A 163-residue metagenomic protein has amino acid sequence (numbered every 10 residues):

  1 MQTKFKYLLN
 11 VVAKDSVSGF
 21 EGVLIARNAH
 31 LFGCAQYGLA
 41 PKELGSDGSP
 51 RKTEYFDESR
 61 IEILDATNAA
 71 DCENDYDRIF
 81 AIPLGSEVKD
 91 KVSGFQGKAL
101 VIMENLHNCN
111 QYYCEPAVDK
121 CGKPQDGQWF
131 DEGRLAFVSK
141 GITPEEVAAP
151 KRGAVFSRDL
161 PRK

Functional and structural regions predicted by a protein language model:
M1-V11, L64-E87, D159-K163: Mixed-charge, Lys/Arg-rich low-complexity intrinsically disordered regions
Q2, L9, K14, E58 (+4 more regions): Low-complexity, intrinsically disordered short peptide segments enriched in small/polar/basic residues
Q2-K6, V12-R60, K91-S93, K98-R134 (+1 more regions): Basic/aromatic-rich interaction segments and small domains that mediate binding to polyanionic partners
I25, I61-I63, I79-I82, I102 (+1 more regions): Weak global preference for isoleucine
I61-A66, D126-Q128, E132-K163: Beta-strand-rich cores of mature extracytoplasmic or soluble domains
